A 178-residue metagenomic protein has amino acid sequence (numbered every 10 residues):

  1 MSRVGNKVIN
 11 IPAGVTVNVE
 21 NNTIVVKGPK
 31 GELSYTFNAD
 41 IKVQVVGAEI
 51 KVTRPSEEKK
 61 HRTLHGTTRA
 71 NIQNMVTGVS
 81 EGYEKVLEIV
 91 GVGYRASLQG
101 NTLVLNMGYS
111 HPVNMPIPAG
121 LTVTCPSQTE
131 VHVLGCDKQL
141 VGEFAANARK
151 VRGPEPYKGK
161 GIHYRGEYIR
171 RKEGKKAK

Functional and structural regions predicted by a protein language model:
S2-H65, R69-A146, K150-K178: N-terminal intrinsically disordered, cationic/polar leader segments that include organellar targeting peptides
